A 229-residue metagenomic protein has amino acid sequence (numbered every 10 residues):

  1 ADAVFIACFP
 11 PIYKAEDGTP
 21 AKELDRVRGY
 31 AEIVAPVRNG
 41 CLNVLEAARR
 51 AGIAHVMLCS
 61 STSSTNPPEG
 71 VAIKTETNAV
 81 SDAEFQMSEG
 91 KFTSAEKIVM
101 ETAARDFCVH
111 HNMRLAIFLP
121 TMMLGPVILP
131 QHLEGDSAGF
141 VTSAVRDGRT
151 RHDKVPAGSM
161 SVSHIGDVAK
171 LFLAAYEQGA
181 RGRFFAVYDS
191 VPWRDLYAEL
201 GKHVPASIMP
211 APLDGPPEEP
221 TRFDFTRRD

Functional and structural regions predicted by a protein language model:
A1-N39: NAD(P)H-binding glycine-rich loop region in Rossmannoid oxidoreductase-like domains and their noncatalytic homologs
G18-L24, S61-G90, V109: Active-site "gating" loop of Rossmann-like NAD(P)-dependent oxidoreductase/epimerase domains
V34-R38, A72-T102, G158-V162: Short-chain dehydrogenase/reductase
S60, T102-V127: Conserved beta-loop-beta element that borders a ligand/cofactor-binding pocket
S64-T65, M123-G125, V168: Conserved sequence/active-site signature of Rossmann-fold short-chain dehydrogenase/reductase
E84-E89, M123, S137-S163: A conserved pocket-lining segment of Rossmann-fold NAD(P)-dependent short-chain dehydrogenase/reductase
H110-M113, G125-F140, A174-F184: Glycine/proline-rich active-site loop of Rossmann-fold NAD(P)-dependent oxidoreductases
G158-S159, I165, A169-P216: Mid/C-terminal beta-alpha module of Rossmann-like enzyme folds, strongest in SDR-family dehydrogenases/epimerases
